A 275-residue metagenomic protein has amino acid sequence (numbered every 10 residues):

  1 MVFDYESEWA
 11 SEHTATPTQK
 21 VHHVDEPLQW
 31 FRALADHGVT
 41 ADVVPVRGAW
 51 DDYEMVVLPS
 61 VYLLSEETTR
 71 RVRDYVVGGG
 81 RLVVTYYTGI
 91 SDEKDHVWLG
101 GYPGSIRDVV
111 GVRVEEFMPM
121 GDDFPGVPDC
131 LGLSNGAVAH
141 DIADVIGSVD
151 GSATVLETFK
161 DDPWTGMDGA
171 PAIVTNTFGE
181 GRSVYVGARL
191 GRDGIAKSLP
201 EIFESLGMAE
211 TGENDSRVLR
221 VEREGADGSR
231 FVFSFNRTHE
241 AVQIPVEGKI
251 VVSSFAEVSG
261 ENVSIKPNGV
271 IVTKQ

Functional and structural regions predicted by a protein language model:
M1-Q275: Carbohydrate-binding surfaces of carbohydrate-active enzymes
